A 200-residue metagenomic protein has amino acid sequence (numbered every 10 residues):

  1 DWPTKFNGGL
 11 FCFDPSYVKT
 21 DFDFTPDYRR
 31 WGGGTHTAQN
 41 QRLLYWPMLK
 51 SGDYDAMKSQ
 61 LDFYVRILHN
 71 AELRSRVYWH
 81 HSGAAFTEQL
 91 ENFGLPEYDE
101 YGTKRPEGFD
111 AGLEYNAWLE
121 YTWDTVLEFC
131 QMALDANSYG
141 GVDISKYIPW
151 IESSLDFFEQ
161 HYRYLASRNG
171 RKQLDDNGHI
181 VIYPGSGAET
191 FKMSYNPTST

Functional and structural regions predicted by a protein language model:
D1-I148: Substrate-binding groove/exosite segments of carbohydrate-active enzymes
S153, F157-T200: Acidic/histidine-rich catalytic neighborhood
